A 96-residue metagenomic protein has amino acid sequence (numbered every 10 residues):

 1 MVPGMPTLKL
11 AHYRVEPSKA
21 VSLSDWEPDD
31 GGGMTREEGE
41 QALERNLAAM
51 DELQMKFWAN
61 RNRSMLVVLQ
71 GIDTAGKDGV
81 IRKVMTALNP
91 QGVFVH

Functional and structural regions predicted by a protein language model:
M1-L47: Charged, amphipathic alpha-helical linker segments immediately N-terminal to NTP-binding catalytic cores
V21, V67, V93: A broad, low-specificity signal marking well-ordered, structured residues that form hydrophobic/aromatic
A49-A59: Pre-Walker A adenine-sensing motif
R61-V67: Pre-Walker A (Motif I) flank of P-loop NTPase domains
V68-M85: Glycine-rich phosphate-binding P-loop
G79, V95-H96: Short, surface-exposed, polar/charged, turn-prone segments marking secondary-structure boundaries
T86-V95: Post-Walker A helix-loop "phosphate-sensing" segment adjacent to the P-loop in P-loop NTPases
